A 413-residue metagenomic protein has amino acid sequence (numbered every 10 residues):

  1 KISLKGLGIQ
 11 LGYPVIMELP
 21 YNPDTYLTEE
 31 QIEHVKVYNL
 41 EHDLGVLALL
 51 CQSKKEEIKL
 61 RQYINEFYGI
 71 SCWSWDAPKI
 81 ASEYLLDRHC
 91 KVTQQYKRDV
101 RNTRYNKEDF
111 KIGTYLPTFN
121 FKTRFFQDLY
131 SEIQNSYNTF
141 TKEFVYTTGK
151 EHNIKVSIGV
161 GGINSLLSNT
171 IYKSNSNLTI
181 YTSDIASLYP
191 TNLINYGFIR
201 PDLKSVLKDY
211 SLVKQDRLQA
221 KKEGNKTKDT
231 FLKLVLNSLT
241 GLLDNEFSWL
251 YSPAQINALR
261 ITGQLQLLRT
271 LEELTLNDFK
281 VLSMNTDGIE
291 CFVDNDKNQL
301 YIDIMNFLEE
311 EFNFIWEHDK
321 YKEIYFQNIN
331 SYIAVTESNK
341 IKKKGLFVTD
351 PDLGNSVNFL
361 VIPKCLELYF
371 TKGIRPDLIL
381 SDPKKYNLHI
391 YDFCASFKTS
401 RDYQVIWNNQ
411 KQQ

Functional and structural regions predicted by a protein language model:
I2-S3, L7-E18, D24-A186, T270-E309 (+3 more regions): Conserved "right-hand" nucleotidyltransferase catalytic core of DNA-directed polymerases
Q10-G12, I199-L203, E310, V335-S338: Short, low-complexity, polar/charged sequence segments that are solvent-exposed and flexible
L19-T28, K150-R269, T275-N277, V281-L282 (+1 more regions): Helical catalytic core of nucleic-acid polymerases
W73-A77, Q219, T262, A334: Alpha-helix boundary/capping detector
I329-K342: Short, low-order "capping/linker" segments at domain edges
N330-Y332, L346-F347, Y386, S400: Extracellular/luminal ectodomains and secreted, surface-exposed scaffolds of diverse proteins
L380-Q413: Long, compositionally biased intrinsically disordered regions
